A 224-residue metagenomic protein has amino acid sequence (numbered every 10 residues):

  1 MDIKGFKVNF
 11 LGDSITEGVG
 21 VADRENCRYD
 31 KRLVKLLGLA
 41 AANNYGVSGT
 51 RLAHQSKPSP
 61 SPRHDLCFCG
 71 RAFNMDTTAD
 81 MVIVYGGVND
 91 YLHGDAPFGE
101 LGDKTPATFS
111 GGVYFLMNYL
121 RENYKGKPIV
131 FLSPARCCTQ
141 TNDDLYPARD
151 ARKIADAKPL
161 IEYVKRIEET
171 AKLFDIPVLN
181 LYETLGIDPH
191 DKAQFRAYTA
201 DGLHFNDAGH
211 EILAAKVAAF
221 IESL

Functional and structural regions predicted by a protein language model:
M1-D2, D76: Short, flexible hinge/linker loops that cap or flank conserved catalytic cores
K7-N9, I15-G111: Conserved SGNH/GDSL esterase-like catalytic core that processes O-acyl groups on lipids and polysaccharides
V8-L11, P128-V130: Conserved long hydrophobic alpha-helices within structured protein cores
G12-D13, N206: Conserved G/P- and acidic residue-centered "switch" motifs that form tight phosphate/ATP-binding loops in soluble
L66-L224: Alpha-helical cap/lid subdomain in secreted, periplasmic, or secretory-pathway luminal O-acyl-processing enzymes
